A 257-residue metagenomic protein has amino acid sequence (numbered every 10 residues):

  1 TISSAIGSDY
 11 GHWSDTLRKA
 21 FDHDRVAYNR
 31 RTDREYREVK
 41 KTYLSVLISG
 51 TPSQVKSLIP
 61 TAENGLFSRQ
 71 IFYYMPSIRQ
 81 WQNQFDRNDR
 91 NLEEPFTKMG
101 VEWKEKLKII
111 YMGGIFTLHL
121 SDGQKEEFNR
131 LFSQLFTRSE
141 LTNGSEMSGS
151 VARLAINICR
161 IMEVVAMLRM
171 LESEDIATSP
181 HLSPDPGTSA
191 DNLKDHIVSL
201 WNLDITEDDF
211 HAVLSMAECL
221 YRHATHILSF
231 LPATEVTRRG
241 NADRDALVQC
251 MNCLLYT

Functional and structural regions predicted by a protein language model:
T1-L255: Phosphate-handling catalytic cores of nucleic-acid transaction enzymes
